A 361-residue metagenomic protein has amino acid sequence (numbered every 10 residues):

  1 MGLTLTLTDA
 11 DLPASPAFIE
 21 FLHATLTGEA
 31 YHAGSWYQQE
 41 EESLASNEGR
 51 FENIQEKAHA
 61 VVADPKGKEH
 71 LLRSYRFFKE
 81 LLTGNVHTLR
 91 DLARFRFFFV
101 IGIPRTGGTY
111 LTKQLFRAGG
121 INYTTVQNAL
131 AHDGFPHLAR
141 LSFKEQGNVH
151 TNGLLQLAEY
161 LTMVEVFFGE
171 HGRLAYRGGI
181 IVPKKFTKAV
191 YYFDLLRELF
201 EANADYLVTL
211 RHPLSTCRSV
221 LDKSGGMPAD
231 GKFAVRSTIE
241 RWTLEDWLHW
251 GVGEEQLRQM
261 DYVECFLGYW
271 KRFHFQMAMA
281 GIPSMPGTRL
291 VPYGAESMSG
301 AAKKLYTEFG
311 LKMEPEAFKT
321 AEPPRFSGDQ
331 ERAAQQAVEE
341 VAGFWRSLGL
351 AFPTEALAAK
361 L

Functional and structural regions predicted by a protein language model:
M1-L7, L82-F98, V164-E201, P323: Conserved, well-structured beta-alpha core segment at the onset of a catalytic domain
M1-V166: PAPS-dependent sulfotransferase catalytic core
F99-G102, N122-V126, V182-K185, D205-L210 (+1 more regions): A structural signal for short, well-ordered beta-strand segments and their strand-loop junctions that often border
K113-Y192, L199, F233, W242-E255 (+1 more regions): PAPS-dependent sulfation machinery
G120, T151-N152, G300-K304, F318: Compositionally biased, flexible interaction segments
H132-P136, T216-V220, P323-P324: Short, charged, surface-exposed secondary-structure boundary motifs
K188-P315: PAPS-dependent sulfotransferase catalytic domain
M227-M260, E314-L361: PAPS-dependent sulfotransferase catalytic core
